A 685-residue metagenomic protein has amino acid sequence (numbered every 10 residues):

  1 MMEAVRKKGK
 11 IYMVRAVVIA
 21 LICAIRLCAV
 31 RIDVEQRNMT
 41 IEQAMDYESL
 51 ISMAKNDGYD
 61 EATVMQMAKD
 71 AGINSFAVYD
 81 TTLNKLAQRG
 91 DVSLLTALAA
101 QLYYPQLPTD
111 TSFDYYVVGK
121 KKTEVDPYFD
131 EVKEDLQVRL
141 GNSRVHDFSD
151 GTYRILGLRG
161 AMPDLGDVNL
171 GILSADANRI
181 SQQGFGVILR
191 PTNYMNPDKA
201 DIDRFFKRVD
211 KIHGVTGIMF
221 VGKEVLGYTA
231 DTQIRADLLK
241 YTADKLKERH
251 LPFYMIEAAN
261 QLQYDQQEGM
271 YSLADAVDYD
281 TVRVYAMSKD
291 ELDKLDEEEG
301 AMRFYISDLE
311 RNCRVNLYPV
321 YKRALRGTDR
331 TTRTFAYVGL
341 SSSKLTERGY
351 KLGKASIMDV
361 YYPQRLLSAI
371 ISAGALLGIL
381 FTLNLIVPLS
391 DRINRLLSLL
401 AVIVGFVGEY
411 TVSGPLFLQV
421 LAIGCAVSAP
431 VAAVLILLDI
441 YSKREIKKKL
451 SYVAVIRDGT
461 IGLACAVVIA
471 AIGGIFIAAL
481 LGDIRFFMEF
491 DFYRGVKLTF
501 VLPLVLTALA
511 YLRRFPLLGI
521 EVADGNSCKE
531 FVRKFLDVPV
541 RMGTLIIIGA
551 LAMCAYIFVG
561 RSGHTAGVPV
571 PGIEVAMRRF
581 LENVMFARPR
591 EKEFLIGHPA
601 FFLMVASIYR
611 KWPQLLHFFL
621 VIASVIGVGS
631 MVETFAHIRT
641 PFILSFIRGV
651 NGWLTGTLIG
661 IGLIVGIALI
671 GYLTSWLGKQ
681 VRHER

Functional and structural regions predicted by a protein language model:
M2-K55, N74: Hydrophobic secretory-pathway targeting helix
E3-L27, I370-R685: Alpha-helical transmembrane segments of integral membrane proteins
R6-K10, R15, R26, R31 (+34 more regions): Arginine residue identity/basic-tract feature
V34-P363: Soluble extramembrane regions of membrane proteins in the secretory/endomembrane system
Y362-I371: Loop-to-helix entry region of an early transmembrane alpha helix in multi-pass inner-membrane enzymes
